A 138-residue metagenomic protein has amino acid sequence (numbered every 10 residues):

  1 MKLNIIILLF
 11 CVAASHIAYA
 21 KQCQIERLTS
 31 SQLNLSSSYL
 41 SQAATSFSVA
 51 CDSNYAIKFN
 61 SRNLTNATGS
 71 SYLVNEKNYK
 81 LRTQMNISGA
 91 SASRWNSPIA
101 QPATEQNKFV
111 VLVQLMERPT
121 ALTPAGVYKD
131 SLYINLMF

Functional and structural regions predicted by a protein language model:
M1-I5: Positively charged n-region of N-terminal signal peptides that target proteins for export
I7-L8, A18: Cleavable N-terminal signal peptides
L9-C11, M137: Extended rod-forming repeat segments used as scaffolds/tethers
A13-I17: N-terminal signal peptide c-region/cleavage motif recognized by signal peptidases
Y19-N75, Q101-F138: N-terminal small/polar-rich segments of proteins
R62-P98: Surface-exposed binding patches on compact interaction domains or structured appendages
